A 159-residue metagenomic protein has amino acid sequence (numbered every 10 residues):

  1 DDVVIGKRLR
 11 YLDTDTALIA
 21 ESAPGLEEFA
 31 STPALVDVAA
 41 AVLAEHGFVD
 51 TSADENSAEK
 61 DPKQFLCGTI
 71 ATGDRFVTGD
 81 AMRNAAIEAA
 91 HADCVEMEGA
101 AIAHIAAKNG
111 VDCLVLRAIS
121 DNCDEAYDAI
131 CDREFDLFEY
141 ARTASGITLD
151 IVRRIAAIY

Functional and structural regions predicted by a protein language model:
D1-A90: Mid-sequence, gly/pro-rich, charge-dense loop/helix-turn segments that line enzyme active sites
D2-I5, C113, D132-F135: Short, hinge-like loop/turn segments at secondary-structure boundaries
G6-D15, H91-V95, F135-S145: Gly/Ser/Thr-rich active-site loops/lids in small-molecule metabolic enzymes that frequently grip phosphoryl groups
A30, A34, A81, M97-A100 (+2 more regions): Conserved active-site and cofactor/substrate-binding residues in soluble primary-metabolism enzymes
A34-V49, I105, G146-I158: Generic non-transmembrane alpha-helical segments
R75-D132: A C-terminal functional module that forms or caps the active site or interfaces directly with catalytic machinery
C123-Y159: His/Asp/Glu-rich mid-to-C-terminal helical/loop segments that flank catalytic regions of hydrolases
